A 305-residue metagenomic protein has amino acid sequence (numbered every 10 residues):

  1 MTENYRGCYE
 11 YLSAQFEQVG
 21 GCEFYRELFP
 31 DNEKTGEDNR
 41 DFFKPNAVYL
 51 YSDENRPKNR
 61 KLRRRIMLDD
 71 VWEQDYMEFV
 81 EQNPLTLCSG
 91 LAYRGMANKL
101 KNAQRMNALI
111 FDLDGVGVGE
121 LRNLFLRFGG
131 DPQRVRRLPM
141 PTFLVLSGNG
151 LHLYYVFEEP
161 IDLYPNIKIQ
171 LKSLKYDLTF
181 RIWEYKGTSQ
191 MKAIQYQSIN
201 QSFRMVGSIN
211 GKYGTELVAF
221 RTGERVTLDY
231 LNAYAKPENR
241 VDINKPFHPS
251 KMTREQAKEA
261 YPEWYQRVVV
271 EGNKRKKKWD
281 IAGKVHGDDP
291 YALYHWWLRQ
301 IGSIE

Functional and structural regions predicted by a protein language model:
M1-A108, G117-N123, G130-V135: DNA replication initiation on ssDNA origins
G20, A108, G150-H152, S202: Broad gene-expression machinery/nucleic-acid interaction feature
A97-R122, I161-L298: DNA replication initiation modules
P139-L144: A short linear hydrophobic-aromatic micro-motif
V145-Y155: Short, conserved phosphate-binding/catalytic loop or strand-edge motifs used in phosphoryl-/nucleotidyl-transfer
I301: Phosphate/adenylate-binding glycine loop and adjacent helical scaffold
I304-E305: Append "and, occasionally, other polyanion-binding protein interfaces
